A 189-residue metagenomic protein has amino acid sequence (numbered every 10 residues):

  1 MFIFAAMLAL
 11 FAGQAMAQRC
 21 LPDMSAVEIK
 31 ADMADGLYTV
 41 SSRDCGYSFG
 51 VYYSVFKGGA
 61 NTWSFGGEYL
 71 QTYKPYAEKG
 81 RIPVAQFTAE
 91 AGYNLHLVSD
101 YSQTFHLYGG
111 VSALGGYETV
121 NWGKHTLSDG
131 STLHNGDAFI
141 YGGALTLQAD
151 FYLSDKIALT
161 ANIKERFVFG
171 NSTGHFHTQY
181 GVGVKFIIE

Functional and structural regions predicted by a protein language model:
I3-A5, A15: Cleavable N-terminal signal peptides
M16-T72, K185-E189: Short glycine/proline- and aromatic-enriched beta-strand/turn motifs that initiate or cap beta-hairpins
R19-I29, G59-W63, A85, Q103-G109 (+3 more regions): Outer-envelope beta-barrel architecture signal
D23-V27, R43-F49, R81-A89, F105 (+2 more regions): Residues that define the transmembrane beta-barrel architecture of outer-membrane proteins
G36-T39, P75-I82, D129-N135, F167-N171: Extracellular loop and loop/strand-boundary signature of outer-membrane beta-barrel proteins
Y52-S128, F186-E189: Gram-negative (and chloroplast) outer-membrane scaffold detector with strong preference for beta-barrel transmembrane
T72, L145-E189: Predominantly the C-terminal beta-signal and adjacent terminal strand-loop region of outer-membrane beta-barrel
